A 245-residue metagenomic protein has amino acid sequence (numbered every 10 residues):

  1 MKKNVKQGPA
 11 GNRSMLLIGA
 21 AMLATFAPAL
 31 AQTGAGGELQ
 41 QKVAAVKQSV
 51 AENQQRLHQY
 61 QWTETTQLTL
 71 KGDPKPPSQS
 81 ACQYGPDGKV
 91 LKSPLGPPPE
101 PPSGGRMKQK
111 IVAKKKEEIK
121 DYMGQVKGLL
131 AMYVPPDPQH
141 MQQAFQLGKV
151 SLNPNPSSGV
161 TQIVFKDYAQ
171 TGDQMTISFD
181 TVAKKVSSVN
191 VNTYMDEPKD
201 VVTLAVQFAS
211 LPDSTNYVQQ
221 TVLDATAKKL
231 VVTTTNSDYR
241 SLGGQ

Functional and structural regions predicted by a protein language model:
K2-I18: Bacterial N-terminal signal peptides that target proteins for export
L17-F26: Bacterial N-terminal signal peptides
A27-A31: Sec/Tat signal peptide C-region and signal peptidase I cleavage site
Q32-Q174, V182-V186, M195-V202, A225-Q245: Structured extracytoplasmic
P154, F179-T181, F208-P212: Short, low-complexity Ser/Thr-rich regulatory SLiMs
I177, S188-N190: Periplasmic/lumenal scaffold domains of single-pass inner-membrane subunits that build Gram-negative envelope
V189, Q219-T221: Beta-strand-dense domains in secreted/periplasmic systems and polymorphic toxin scaffolds
L204-D213, D238-R240: Extended lipid/amphipathic-ligand handling interfaces
